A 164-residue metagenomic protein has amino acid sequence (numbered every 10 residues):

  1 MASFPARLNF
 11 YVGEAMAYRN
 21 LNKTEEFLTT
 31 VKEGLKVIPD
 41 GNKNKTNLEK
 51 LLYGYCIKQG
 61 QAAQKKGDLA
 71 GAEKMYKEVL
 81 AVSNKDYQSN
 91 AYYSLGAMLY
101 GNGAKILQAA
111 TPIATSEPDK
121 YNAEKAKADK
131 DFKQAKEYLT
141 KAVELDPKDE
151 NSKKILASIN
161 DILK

Functional and structural regions predicted by a protein language model:
S3-G13, N44-C56, Y87-N90: Generic helix N-cap/helix-start motif at coil->alpha-helix transitions
P5, P39, N84-D86, P147: Short coil turns that delineate tetratricopeptide repeat
E14, L52-Y55, Q59, L95 (+3 more regions): Structural register within alpha-helical repeat arrays
E25, G67-A70, K133: Residue register within tetratricopeptide repeats
G101-Y138: Short coil/linker segments at helix-helix boundaries
